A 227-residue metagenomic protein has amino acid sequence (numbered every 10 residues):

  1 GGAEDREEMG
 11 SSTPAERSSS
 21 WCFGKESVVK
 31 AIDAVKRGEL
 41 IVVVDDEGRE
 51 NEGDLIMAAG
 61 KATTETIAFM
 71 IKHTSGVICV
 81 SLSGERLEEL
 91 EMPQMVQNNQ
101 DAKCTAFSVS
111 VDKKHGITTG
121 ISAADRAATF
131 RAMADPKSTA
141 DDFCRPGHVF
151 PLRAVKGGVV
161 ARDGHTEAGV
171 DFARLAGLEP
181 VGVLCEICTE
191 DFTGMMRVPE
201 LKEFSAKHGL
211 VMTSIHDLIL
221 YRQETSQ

Functional and structural regions predicted by a protein language model:
G2-Q227: Catalytic domains of riboflavin
